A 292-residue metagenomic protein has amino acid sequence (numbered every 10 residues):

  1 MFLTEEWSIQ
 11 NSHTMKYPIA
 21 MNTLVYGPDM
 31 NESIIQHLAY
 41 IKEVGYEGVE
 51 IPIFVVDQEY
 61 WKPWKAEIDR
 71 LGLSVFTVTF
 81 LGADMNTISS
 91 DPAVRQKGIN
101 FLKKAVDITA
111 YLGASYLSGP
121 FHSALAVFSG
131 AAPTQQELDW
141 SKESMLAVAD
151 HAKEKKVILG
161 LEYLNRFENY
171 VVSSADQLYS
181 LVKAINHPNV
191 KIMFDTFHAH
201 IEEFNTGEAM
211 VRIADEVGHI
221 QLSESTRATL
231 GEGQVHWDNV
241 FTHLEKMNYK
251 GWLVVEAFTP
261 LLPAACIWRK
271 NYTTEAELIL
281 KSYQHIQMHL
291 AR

Functional and structural regions predicted by a protein language model:
F2-A114, H187, D215, R269-R292: N-terminal pre-domain/capping segments
W7-V25, N31-K42, V172-F194, A199-R292: Histidine-acidic metal/acid-base catalytic patches
V25-G27, I53-V55, L81-D84, F121-L125 (+4 more regions): Active-site-proximal loop/turn and secondary-structure-junction residues that shape catalytic pockets, frequently
E32, P92-K191, T273-A276: Active-site acidic/histidine proton-transfer and metal-coordination neighborhood in alpha/beta enzyme cores
P63-L71, S144-H151, N239-L244: Catalytic-core regions built around general acid/base machinery
L73, A114, V157, M247-G251: A short helix->loop->beta-strand "cap" motif at the edges of active sites that frequently abuts
D84-S89, L125-A131, F167-E168, I201 (+2 more regions): A short acidic, helix-capping loop that chelates divalent metal ions and anchors anionic groups
